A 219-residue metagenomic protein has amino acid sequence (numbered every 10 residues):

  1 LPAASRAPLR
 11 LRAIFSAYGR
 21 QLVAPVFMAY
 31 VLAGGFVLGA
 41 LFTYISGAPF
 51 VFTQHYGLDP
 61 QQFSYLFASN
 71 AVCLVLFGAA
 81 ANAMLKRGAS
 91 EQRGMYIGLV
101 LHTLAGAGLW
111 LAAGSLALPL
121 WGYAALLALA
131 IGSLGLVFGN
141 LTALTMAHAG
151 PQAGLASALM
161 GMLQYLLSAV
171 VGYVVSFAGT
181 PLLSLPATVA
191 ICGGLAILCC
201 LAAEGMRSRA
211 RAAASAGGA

Functional and structural regions predicted by a protein language model:
L1-V31: Juxtamembrane intracellular "pre-TM" segments in multi-pass secondary transporters
V23-L41, A128-G132: Pair of pore-lining "gating" transmembrane helices in MFS-fold secondary transporters
S46-Q62: Short amphipathic helix-loop junctions that connect adjacent transmembrane helices in Major Facilitator Superfamily/SLC
P60-A68, A158: Small-residue hotspots at the loop-to-helix junctions and early N-terminal turns of transmembrane alpha-helices
F77-Q92: Helix-to-loop junctions at the C-terminal end of transmembrane segments in multipass secondary transporters
Q92-N140: C-terminal transmembrane helical hairpin of 12-TM major facilitator-type secondary transporters
T142-P181, T188-V189: A late C-terminal transmembrane helix in Major Facilitator Superfamily
A190-A219: Multi-pass alpha-helical transporter architecture, strongest for 12-TM Major Facilitator/SLC carriers used
